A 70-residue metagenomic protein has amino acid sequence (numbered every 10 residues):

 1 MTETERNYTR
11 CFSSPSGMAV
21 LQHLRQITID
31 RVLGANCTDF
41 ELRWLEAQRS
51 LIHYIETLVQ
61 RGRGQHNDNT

Functional and structural regions predicted by a protein language model:
M1-T70: Intrinsic-disorder/low-complexity detector
